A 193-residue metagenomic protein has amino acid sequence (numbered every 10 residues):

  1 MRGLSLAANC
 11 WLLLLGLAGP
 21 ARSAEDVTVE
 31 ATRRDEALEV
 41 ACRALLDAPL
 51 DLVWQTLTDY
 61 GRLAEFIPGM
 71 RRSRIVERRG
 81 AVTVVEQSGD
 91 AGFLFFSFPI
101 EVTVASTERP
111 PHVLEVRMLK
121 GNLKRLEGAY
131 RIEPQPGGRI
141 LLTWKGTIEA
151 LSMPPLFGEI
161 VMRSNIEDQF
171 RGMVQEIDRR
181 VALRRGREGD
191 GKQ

Functional and structural regions predicted by a protein language model:
M1-R2: N-terminal secretory signal peptides that target proteins for export/translocation
S5-G16: Bacterial N-terminal signal peptides
A21-G80, D168, G172: Hydrophobic ligand-binding cavity/cleft-lining segments
A24-D26, G92-G137, T147-E149, R179-R180: Hydrophobic-ligand binding "helix-grip"
A37-L45, V82-V84, E101, V113 (+2 more regions): Intrinsic-disorder/low-complexity, polar/charged segments enriched in Ser/Thr/Lys/Arg/Asp/Glu/Gln
D47-L50, V76-V82, T107-H112, R131-L141: A short, structured loop/turn motif at beta-sheet edges
G61-S106: Mid-chain, structured segments of secreted extracytoplasmic proteins
L141, T147-K192: A conserved amphipathic terminal alpha-helix motif
